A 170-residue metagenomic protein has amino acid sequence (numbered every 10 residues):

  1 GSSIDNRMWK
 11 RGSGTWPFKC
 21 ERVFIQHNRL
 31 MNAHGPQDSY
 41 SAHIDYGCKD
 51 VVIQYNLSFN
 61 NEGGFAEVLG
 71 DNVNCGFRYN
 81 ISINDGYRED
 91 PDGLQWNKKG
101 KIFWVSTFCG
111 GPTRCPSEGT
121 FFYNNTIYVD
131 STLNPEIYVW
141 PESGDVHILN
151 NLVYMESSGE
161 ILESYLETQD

Functional and structural regions predicted by a protein language model:
G1-D170: Glycine- and acidic/polar-rich repeat regions and solenoidal domains
